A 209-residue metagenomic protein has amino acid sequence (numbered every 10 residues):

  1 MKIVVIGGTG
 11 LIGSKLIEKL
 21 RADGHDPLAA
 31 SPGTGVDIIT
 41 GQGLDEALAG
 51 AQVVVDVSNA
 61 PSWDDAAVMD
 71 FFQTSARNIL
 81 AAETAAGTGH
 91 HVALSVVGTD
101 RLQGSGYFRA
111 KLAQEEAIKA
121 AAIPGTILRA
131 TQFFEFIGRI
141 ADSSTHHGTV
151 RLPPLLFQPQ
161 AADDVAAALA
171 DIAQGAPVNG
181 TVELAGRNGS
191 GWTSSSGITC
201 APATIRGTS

Functional and structural regions predicted by a protein language model:
M1-H25: N-terminal Rossmann NAD(P)H-binding glycine-rich loop of SDR-like oxidoreductase domains
I6, A30, V57, H91-V97 (+1 more regions): SDR active-site strand-loop-helix element
A22, D26-A86, V97-G106: NAD(P)H-binding glycine-rich loop region in Rossmannoid oxidoreductase-like domains and their noncatalytic homologs
L102-L128, G138: Active-site Tyr-X1-5-Lys
G125-T126, R139-Q160, E183-A185: A conserved pocket-lining segment of Rossmann-fold NAD(P)-dependent short-chain dehydrogenase/reductase
R129-E135, R151-D171, G180: Substrate-positioning beta->alpha
E135-A141, T145-H147, I172-V182, I205-G207: Glycine/proline-rich active-site loop of Rossmann-fold NAD(P)-dependent oxidoreductases
L156-D163, L184-I198: Substrate-binding strand-loop-helix patch in Rossmann-like NAD(P)-dependent oxidoreductase/epimerase domains
